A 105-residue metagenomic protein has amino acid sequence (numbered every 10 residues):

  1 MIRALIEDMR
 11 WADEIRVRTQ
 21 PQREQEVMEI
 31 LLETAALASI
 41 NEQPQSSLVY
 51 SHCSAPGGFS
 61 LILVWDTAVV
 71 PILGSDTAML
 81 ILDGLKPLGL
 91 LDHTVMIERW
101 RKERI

Functional and structural regions predicted by a protein language model:
M1-M9, Q45-G57, L82-I105: Glycine-rich beta-strand-turn "strand-cap" elements at beta-sheet edges
A4-Q20: Short, extreme N-terminal segment that most often corresponds to the first beta-strand
W11-R16, L48-S75: Short, well-ordered beta-strand segments in beta-rich or mixed alpha/beta enzyme and ligand-binding folds
T19-Q45, T77-L85: Short amphipathic alpha-helical segments
Q20-Q22, D66-A68, W100-R104: Short coil/turn motifs at secondary-structure junctions
E29-E33, N41, G58-L63, L73-T77 (+2 more regions): General "foldedness" signal
A35-A36, W65, G89, T94: Generic low-complexity, intrinsically disordered sequence content enriched in small uncharged/hydrophobic residues
